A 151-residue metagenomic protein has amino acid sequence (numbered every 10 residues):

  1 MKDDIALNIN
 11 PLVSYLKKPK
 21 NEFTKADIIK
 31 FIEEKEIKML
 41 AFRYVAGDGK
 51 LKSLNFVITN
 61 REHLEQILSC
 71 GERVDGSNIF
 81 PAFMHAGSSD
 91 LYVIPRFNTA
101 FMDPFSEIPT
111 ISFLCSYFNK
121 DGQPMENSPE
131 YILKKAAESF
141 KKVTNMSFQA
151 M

Functional and structural regions predicted by a protein language model:
M1-M151: ATP/Mg2+-dependent ligation/transfer catalytic cores
